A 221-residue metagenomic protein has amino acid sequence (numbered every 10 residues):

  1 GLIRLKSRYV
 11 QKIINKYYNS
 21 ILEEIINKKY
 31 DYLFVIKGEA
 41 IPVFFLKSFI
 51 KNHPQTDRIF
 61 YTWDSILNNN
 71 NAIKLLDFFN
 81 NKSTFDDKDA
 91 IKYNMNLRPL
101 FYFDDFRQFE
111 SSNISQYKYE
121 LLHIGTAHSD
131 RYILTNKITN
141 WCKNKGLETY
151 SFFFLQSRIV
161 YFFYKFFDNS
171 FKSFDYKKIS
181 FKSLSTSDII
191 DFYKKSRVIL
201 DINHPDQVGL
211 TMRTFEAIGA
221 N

Functional and structural regions predicted by a protein language model:
G1-S20, K37-F44, W63, N70-T214: Nucleotide-sugar donor-binding catalytic core of glycosyltransferases
K6, Y32, R58: N-acyltransferase acceptor-side catalytic subdomain
E23-A40: Short N-terminal targeting/anchoring amphipathic segment
I25-I26, I50, Y193: Short hydrophobic patches on amphipathic alpha-helices that form coiled-coil/helix-mediated interaction surfaces
I50-S65, S83: Active-site proximal beta-strand in glycosyltransferases
A217-I218: Short alpha-helix at the nucleotide-sugar/activated-sugar donor binding site of glycosyltransferases and closely
